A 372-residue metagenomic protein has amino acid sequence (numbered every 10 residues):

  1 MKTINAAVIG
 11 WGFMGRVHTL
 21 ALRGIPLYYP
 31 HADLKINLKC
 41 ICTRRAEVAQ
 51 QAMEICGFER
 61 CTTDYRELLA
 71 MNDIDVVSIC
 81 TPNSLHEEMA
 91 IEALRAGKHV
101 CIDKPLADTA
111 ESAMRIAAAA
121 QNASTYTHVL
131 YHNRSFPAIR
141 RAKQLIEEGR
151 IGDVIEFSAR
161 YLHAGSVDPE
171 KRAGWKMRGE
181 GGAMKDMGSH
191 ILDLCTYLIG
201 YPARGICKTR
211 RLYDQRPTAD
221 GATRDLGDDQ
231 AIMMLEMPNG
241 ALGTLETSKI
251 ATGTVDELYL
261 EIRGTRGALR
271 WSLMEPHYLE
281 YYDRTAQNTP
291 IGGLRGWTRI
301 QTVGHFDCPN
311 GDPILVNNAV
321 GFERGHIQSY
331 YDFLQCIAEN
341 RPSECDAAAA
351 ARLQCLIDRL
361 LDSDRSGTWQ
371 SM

Functional and structural regions predicted by a protein language model:
M1-C56: N-terminal Rossmann-like dinucleotide-binding module
K35-K39, C336-L353: Glycine- and charged-residue-rich phosphate/anionic-cofactor binding loop of Rossmann-like
I36-C40, F58-E59, D75-V77, G181-G182: Short active-site oxyanion
E59-Y65: Conserved SAM-binding strand-loop segment of SAM-dependent methyltransferases
V76, P82-R134, G149: Beta-strand-loop-alpha-helix segment that lines the small-molecule cofactor/substrate pocket of alpha/beta enzymes
Y126, N133-D225, L279, G367: Predominantly a Rossmann-like dinucleotide-binding segment in NAD(P)-dependent oxidoreductases
S189, E246-T254: Glycine-rich phosphate/pyrophosphate-binding beta-alpha loops
T218-D220, R224, I232-M237, L260 (+2 more regions): C-terminal glycine/acidic-rich active-site capping loop/insertion
